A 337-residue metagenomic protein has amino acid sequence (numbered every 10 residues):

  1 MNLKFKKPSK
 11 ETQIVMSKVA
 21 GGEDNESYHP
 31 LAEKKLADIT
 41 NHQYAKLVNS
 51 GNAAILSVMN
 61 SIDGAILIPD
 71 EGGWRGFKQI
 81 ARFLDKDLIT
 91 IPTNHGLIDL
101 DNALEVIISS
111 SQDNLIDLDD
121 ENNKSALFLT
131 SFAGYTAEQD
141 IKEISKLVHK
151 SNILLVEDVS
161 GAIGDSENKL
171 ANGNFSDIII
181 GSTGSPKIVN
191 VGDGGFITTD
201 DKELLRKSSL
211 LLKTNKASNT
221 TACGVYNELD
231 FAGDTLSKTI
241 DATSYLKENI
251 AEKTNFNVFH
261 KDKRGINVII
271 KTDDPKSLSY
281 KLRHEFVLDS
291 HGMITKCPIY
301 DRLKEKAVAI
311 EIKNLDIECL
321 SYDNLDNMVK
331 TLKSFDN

Functional and structural regions predicted by a protein language model:
M1-E11, I299-N337: PLP-dependent enzyme catalytic core of the Aspartate aminotransferase-like
N2-A53, E71-G76, I80, N168 (+2 more regions): Conserved N-terminal alpha-helix of the aminotransferase class I/II PLP-enzyme fold
V58-R82, K86-D117: Conserved PLP-anchoring active-site segment centered on the Schiff-base-forming lysine
H95-L170, S185-I188, E203: Active-site phosphate-binding strand-loop segment of PLP-dependent enzymes
N174-S208: Active-site PLP attachment segment
L205, D274-R283, I317-N327: Short, conserved charged micro-motifs
A222-K238, A251: Amphipathic alpha-helix from the class-I
I240-K247, N257-H284, E305-V308: Conserved glycine-rich beta-strand-loop-beta hairpin in the small C-terminal domain of fold type I
